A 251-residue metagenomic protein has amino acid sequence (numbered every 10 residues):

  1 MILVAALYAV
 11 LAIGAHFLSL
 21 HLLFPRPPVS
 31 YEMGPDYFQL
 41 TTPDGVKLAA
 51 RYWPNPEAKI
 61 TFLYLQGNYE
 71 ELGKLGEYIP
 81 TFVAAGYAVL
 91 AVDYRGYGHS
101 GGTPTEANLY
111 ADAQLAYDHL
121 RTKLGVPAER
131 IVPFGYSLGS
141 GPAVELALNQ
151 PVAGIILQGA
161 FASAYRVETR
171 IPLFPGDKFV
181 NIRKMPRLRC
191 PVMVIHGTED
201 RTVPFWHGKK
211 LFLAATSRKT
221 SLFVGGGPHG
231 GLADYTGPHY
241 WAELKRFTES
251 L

Functional and structural regions predicted by a protein language model:
I2-T42, R51: An N-terminal hydrophobic leader/cap segment in hydrolases
K47-H119, K123, E129, G141: Membrane-embedded segments
L65, Y94, L157-Q158, V224: Alpha/beta-hydrolase
Y78, C190, P204-L213: Short alpha-helix in the alpha/beta-hydrolase fold that links the catalytic acid
A116-K123, A128-L173, K184-R187: Primarily recognizes the serine-hydrolase "nucleophile elbow" in alpha/beta-hydrolase and SGNH/GDSL folds
R187-R189, V194-H196, D200: Short beta-strand/loop motif that positions the catalytic acidic residue of the alpha/beta-hydrolase fold
T198-V203, H229-G231: Acidic catalytic loop of the alpha/beta-hydrolase fold
K209-L213, S217-L251: C-terminal catalytic histidine-bearing segment of alpha/beta-hydrolase fold enzymes
